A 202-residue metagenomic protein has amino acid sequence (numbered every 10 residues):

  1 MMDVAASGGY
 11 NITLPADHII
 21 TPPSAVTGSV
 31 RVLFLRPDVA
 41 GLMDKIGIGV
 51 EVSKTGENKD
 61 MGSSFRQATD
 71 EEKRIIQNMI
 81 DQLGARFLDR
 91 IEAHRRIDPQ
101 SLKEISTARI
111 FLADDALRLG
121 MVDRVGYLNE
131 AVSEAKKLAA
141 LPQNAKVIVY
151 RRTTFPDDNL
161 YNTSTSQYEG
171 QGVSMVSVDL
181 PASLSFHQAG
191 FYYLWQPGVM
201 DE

Functional and structural regions predicted by a protein language model:
M1-P22, L33-E202: N-terminal organellar transit peptides
S29: Extracytoplasmic ligand-binding site segments that recognize negatively charged/polar headgroups
